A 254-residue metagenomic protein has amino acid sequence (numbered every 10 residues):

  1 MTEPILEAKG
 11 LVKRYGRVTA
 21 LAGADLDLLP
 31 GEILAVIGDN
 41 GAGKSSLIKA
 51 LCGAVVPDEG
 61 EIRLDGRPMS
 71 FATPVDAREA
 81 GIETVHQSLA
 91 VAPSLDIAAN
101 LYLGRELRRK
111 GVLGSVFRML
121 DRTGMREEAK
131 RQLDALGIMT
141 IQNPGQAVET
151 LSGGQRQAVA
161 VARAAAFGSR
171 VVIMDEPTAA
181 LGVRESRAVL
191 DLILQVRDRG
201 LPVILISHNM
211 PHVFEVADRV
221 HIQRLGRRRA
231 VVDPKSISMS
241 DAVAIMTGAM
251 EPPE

Functional and structural regions predicted by a protein language model:
T2-E254: Glycine-rich phosphate-binding loops of nucleotide-dependent enzymes
